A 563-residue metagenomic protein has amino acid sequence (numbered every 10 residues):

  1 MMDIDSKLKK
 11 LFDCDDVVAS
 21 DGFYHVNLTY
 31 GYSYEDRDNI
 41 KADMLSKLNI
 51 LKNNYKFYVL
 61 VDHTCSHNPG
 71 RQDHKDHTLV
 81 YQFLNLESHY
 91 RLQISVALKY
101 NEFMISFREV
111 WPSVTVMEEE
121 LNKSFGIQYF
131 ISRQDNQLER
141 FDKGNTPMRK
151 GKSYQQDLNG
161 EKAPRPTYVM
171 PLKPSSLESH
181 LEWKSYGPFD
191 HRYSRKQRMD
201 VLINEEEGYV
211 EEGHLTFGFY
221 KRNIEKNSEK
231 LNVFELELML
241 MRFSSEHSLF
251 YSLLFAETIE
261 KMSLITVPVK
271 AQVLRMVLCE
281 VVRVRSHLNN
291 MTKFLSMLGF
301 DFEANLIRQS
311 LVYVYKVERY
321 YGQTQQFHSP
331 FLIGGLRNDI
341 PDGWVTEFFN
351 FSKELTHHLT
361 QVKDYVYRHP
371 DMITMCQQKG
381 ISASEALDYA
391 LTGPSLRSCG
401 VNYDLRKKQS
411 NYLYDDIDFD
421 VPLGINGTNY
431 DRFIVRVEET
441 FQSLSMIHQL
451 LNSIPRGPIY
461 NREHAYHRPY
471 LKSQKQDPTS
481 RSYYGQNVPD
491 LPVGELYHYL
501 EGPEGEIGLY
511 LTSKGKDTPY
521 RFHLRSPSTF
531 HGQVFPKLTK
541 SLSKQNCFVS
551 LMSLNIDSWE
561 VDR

Functional and structural regions predicted by a protein language model:
M1-E205, R368, M372, C376 (+9 more regions): Terminal low-complexity/charged segments
S20, H63-T64, T292-L295, F327-L332 (+2 more regions): Short coil/turn segments at secondary-structure boundaries
V61-D73, H77-L79, N136-F141, K270-V284 (+2 more regions): Short, glycine/charge-rich beta-strand/loop segments that flank catalytic centers and engage negatively charged groups
F103, E109-L138, V267-E280, R285-F294 (+1 more regions): Structured, non-membrane catalytic/scaffold regions adjacent to prosthetic-group chemistry
N145-V169, L253-M297, N305, P455 (+2 more regions): An exposure/low-complexity boundary signal
E182-T292, M297, G393-G424, M446-Q449 (+1 more regions): Active-site- and interface-proximal helix/loop "cap" or "latch" segments in soluble metabolic and energy-transducing
E303-I307, L311, K316-Q486, P492-V493 (+1 more regions): Intrinsically disordered, low-complexity regulatory segments
H498-L500: Catalytic core of tubulin tyrosine ligase-like
